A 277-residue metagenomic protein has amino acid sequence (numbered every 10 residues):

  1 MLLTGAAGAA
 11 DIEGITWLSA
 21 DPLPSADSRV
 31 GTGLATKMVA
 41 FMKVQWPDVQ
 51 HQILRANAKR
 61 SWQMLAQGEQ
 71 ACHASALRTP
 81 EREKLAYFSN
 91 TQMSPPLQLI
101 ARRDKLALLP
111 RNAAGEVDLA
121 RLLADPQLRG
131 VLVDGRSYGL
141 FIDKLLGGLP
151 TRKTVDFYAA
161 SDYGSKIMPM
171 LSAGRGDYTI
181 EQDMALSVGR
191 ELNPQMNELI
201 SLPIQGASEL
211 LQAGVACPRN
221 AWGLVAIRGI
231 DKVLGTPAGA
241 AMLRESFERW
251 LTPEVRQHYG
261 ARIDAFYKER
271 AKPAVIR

Functional and structural regions predicted by a protein language model:
A9-L85, N112, A160, I230 (+1 more regions): Extracytoplasmic small-molecule ligand-binding "clamshell" domains of the periplasmic binding protein/Venus flytrap
D11-S28, A114-L140: Short loop->beta-strand "edge-of-pocket" segments that line small-molecule binding or catalytic clefts across diverse
S19-P22, S94-Q98, P194-K232, E254-A261 (+1 more regions): Periplasmic-binding protein-like
T36-W46, R103-E116, A124-P126, L210-P253: Extended ligand-binding regions for polar small-molecule ligands
V39-P47, L119-S161, R190-M196, R249: Ligand-binding cleft/hinge of the Venus flytrap
V44-Q45, L54, K59-A71, L123 (+3 more regions): Short helices/loops that flank or line small-molecule/ion binding pockets
I53-A124, G135-Y138, P203-G206, N220 (+1 more regions): Acidic, polar ligand-binding/catalytic clefts
A120-L146, L234-R277: Ligand-binding clefts/hinges and TM-proximal coupling segments of bilobed small-molecule sensing domains
